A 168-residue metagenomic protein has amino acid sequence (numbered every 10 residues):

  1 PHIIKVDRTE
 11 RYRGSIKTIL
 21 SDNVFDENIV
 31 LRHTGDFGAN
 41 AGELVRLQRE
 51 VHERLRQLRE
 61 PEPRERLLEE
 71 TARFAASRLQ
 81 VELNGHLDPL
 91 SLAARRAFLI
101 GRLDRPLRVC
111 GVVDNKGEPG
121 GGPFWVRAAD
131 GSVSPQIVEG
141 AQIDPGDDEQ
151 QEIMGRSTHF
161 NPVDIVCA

Functional and structural regions predicted by a protein language model:
P1-L31, V51-R54, G146-Q151: Structured mid-domain segments that build the active-site/substrate or prosthetic-cofactor binding neighborhood
H2-I4, R8, G14-T18, R105-V109 (+3 more regions): Structural beta-strand/beta-sheet cores of well-ordered domains, especially the beta-sheet scaffolds that support
K5, A94-A97, C110, D147-I153: Glycine-rich, charged/polar anion/phosphate-binding loops that engage phosphate groups from diverse ligands
T9-R11, S21-F25, V112-P119, A129-G131 (+1 more regions): An acidic- and aromatic-residue-enriched active-site/binding cleft used to recognize and process polar
V24-D26, V30-S91: Long, charge-rich alpha-helical interaction segments
R32-E43, R127-S157: Extended active-site and interfacial segments that coordinate phosphate-rich ligands in large catalytic machineries
L44-L58, D148-A168: Active-site-adjacent segment of 2-oxoglutarate/Fe(II) JmjC oxygenases
Q80-A128, P135-G140: Flexible, glycine/threonine-enriched loop-and-boundary segments that flank and lead into catalytic domains of large
